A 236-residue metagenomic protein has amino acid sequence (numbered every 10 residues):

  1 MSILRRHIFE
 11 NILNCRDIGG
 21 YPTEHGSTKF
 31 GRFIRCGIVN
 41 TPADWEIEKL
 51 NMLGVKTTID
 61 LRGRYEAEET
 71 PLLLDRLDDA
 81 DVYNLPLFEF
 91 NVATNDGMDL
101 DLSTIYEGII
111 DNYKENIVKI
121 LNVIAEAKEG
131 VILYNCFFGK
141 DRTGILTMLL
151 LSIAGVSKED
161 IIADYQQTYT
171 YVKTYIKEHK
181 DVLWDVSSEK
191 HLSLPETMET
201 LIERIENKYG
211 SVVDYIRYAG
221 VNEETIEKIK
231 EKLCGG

Functional and structural regions predicted by a protein language model:
M1-Y134, I145-G236: Cys-dependent protein tyrosine phosphatase-like superfamily
F138, R142-T143: Ser/Thr-glycine-rich phosphate-binding loops at phosphate-binding pockets of nucleotides, nucleotide cofactors
